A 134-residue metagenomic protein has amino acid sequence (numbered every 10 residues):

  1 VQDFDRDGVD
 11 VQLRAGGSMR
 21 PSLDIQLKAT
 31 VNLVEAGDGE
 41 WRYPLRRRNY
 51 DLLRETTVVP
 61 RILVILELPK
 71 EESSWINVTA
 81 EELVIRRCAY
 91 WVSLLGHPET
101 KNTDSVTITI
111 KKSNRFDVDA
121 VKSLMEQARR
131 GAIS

Functional and structural regions predicted by a protein language model:
V1-D7, Q12-S134: Mixed-charge (Asp/Glu-Lys/Arg
